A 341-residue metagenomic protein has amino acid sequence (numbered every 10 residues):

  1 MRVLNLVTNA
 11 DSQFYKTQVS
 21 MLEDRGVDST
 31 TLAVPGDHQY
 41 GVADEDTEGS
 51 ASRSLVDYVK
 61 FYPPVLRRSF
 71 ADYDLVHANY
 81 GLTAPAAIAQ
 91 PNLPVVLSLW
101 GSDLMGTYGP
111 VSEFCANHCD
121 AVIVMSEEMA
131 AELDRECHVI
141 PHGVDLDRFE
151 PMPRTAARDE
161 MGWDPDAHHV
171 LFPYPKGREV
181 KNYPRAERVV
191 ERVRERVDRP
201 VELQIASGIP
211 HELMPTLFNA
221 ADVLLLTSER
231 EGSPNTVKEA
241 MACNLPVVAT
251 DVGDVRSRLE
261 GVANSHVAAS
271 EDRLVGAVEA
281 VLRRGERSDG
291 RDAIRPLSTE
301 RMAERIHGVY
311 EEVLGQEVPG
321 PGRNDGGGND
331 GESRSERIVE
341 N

Functional and structural regions predicted by a protein language model:
A78-T83: Short His-centered aromatic/hydrophobic patch
N117-R154: Donor nucleotide-sugar binding/catalytic pocket of nucleotide-sugar-dependent glycosyltransferases
W163-K181, E187-E191: Conserved donor-binding/catalytic core segment of Leloir-type glycosyltransferases
T216-A221, I306: Short alpha-helical donor nucleotide-sugar binding micro-motif in glycosyltransferases
E229: Aromatic "clamp/platform" in nucleotide-sugar-dependent glycosyltransferases that forms part of the donor/acceptor
P246-A249: Short hydrophobic beta-strand element within catalytic cores of glycosyltransferases and related nucleotide-activated
G261-D272, E279-R284: Conserved acidic donor-binding segment of nucleotide-sugar-dependent glycosyltransferases
R283-R323, D330-G331: A charged, aromatic-enriched C-terminal amphipathic alpha-helix characteristic of glycosyltransferases across folds
